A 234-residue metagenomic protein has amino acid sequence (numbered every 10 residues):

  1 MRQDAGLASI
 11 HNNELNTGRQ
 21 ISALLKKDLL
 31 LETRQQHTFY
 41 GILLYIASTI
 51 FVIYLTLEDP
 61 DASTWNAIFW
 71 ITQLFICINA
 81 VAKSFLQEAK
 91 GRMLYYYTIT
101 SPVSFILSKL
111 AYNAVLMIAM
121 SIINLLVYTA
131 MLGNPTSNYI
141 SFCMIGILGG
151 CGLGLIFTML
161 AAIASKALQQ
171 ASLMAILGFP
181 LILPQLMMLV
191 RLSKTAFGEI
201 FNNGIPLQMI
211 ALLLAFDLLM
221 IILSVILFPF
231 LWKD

Functional and structural regions predicted by a protein language model:
I10-G41: Aromatic- and glycine-rich beta-strand/loop motifs that create alpha-glucan
E32-T33, I78-Y96: Transmembrane helix boundary and interhelical loop/hinge segments in multi-pass membrane proteins
Q36-E58, I68-C77, L177-M188, F216-L223: Hydrophobic alpha-helical transmembrane segments of multi-pass membrane transport/permease proteins
T56-P60, L126-I145, S193-I210: Membrane-interfacial helix-loop-helix connectors in multipass membrane proteins
P102-T129: Selective transmembrane-helix segments that form parts of the transport pathway or gating/packing helices in multipass
A130, D217-D234: Junction motif at the cytosolic side of a transmembrane helix
I147-F179, W232-D234: A structural motif at transmembrane helix-loop-helix junctions in multipass membrane proteins
G152-M159, Q185-E199: Transmembrane alpha-helical segments of integral membrane proteins
